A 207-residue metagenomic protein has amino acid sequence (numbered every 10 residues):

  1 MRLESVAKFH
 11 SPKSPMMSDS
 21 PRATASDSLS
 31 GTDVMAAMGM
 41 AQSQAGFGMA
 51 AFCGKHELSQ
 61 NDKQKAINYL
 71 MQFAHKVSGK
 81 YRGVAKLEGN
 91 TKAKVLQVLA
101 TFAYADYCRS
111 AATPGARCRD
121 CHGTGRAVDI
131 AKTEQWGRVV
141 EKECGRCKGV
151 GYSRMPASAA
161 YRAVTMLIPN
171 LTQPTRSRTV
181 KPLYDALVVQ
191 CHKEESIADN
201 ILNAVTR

Functional and structural regions predicted by a protein language model:
M1-C108: N-terminal alpha-helical interaction blocks
N90, K94, A105-R109, T113 (+3 more regions): N-terminal pre-domain and mature-chain start segments
T101-R117, G125, E134-V139: Short, flexible, mixed-charge glycine/proline-rich loop motifs that serve as phosphate/nucleic-acid-contacting
C118-C121, C144-C147: Short cysteine-rich clusters marking metal-coordination/redox-active sites
V139-G145, S153: Transmembrane alpha-helical hairpins and terminal membrane-anchor modules
K148-R207: Long, charge-rich boundary regions
